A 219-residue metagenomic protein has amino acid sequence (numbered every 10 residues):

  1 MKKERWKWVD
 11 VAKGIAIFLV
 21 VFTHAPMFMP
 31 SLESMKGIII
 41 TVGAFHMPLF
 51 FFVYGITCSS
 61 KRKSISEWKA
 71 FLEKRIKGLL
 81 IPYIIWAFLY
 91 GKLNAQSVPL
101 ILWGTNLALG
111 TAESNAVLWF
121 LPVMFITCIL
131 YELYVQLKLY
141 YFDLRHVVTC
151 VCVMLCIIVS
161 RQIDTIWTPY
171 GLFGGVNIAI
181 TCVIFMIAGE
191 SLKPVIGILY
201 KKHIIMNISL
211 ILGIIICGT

Functional and structural regions predicted by a protein language model:
M1-I158, I204-I208: Membrane-cytosol interface segments of multi-pass membrane proteins, especially ER/Golgi lipid-handling enzymes
M29, K61-I65, T165, V195-I196 (+1 more regions): Transmembrane helix-loop junctions in multi-pass membrane proteins
V53, I187, I211: Short glycine/serine/threonine-biased micro-segments
I56-T57, K61, Y170-G171, I196 (+1 more regions): A cytosolic-side transmembrane-helix exit/cap motif
C58, L192, I216: Short, flexible micro-motifs
Y134-V135, S160, D164, G218: Hydrophobic alpha-helical transmembrane segments
C150-G197: Loop-centered beta-sheet repeat module
Y200-T219: Alpha-helical transmembrane segments and terminal signal-anchor/GPI-anchor hydrophobic tails, characterized by long
